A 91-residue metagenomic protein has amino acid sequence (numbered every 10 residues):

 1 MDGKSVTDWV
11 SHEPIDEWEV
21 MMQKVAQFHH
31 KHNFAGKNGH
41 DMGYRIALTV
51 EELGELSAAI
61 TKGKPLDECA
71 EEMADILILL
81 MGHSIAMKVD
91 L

Functional and structural regions predicted by a protein language model:
M1-L91: Flexible "arm" and connector segments at domain edges
